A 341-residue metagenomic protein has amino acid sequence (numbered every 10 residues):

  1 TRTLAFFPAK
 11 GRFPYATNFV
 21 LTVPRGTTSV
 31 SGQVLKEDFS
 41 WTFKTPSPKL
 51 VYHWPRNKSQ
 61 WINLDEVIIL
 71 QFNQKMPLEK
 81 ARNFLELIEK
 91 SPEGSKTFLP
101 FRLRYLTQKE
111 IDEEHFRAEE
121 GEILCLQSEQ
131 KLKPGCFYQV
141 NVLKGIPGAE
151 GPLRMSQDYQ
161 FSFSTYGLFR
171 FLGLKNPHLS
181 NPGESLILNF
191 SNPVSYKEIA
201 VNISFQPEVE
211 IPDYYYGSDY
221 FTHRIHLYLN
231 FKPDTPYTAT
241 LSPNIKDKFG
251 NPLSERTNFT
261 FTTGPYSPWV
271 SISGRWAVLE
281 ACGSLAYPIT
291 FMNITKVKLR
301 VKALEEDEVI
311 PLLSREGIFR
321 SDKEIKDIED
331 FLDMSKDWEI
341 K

Functional and structural regions predicted by a protein language model:
T1-K341: Acidic, low-complexity Ser/Thr/Gly/Pro-rich repeat segments typical of extracellular/periplasmic and surface-exposed
